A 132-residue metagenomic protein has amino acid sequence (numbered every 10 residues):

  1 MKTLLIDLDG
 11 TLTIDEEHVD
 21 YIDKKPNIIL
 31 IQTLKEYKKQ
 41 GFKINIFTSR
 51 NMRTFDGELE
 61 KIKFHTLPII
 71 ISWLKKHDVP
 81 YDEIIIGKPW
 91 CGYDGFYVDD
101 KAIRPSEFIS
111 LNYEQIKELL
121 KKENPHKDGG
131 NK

Functional and structural regions predicted by a protein language model:
M1-K132: Catalytic phosphate/metal-binding cores of nucleic-acid and nucleotide-processing enzymes, i.e., regions that mediate
